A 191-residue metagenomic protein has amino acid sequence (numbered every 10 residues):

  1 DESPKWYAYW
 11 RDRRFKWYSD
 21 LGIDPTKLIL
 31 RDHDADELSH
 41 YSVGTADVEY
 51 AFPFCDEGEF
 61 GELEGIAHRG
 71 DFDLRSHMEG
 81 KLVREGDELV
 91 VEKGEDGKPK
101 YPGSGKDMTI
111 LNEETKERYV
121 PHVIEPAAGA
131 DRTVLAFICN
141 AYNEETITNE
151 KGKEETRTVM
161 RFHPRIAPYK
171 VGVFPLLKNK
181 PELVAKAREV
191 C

Functional and structural regions predicted by a protein language model:
D1-C191: NTP/phosphate- and nucleic-acid-binding module
